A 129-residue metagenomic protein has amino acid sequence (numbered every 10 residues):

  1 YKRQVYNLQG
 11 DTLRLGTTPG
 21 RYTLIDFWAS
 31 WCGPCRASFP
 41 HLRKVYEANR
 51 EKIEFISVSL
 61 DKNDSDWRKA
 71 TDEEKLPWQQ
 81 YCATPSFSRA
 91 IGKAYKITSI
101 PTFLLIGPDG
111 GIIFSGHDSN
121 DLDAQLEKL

Functional and structural regions predicted by a protein language model:
Y1-Q4: Conserved small/polar residues in nucleotide/adenosyl-binding loops
L8-Q9, P108: Short, ordered coil/turn segments that flank beta-strands lining enzyme active or ligand-binding pockets
L13-R14, I113: Generic structural signal for well-ordered beta-strand positions
R21-T23, P101: Alpha/beta-hydrolase fold active-site loops
L24-W28, S59: Structural cue for short, hydrophobic secondary-structure segments
F27-K44: Conserved redox-active cysteine motifs that mediate thiol-disulfide chemistry, especially di-cysteine Cys-X(1-2)-Cys
V45-K93, I97-I100: Conserved segment of the thioredoxin-like fold in thiol-based oxidoreductases
L76, A83-K128: Thiol/disulfide oxidoreductase modules built on the thioredoxin-like
